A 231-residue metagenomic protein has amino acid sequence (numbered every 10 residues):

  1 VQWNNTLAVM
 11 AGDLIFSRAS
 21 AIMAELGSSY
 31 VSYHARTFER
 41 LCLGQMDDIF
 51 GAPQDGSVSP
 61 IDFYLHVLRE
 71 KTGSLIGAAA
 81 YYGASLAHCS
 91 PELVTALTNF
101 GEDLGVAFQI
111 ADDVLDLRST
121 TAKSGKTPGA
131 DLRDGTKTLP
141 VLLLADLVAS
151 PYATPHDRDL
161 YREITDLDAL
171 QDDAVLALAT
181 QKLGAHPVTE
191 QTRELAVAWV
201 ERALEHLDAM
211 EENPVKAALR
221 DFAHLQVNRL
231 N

Functional and structural regions predicted by a protein language model:
V1-D159, H224: Mg2+-dependent prenyl diphosphate-binding active-site environment of isoprenoid biosynthetic enzymes
A24, D146, A169, D208-A209 (+1 more regions): Alpha-solenoid HEAT/Armadillo repeat architecture
R40-L41, D103-L104, L167-L170, A185 (+2 more regions): A short structural micro-motif
P60, Y64-L68, E92, G184 (+3 more regions): Non-transmembrane, amphipathic alpha-helical segments
T98, A177, E194, A217-D221: Short, charged, amphipathic alpha-helical segments
T127-D131, E190, M210: Short, contiguous acidic/charged loop-to-helix segments that flank catalytic cores in large enzymes
P155-L207: Mobile late-domain/C-terminal helix-loop "cap" segments that border catalytic sites or the cytosolic face
W199, L204-H206, M210-N231: Short, amphipathic C-terminal "tail helix"
